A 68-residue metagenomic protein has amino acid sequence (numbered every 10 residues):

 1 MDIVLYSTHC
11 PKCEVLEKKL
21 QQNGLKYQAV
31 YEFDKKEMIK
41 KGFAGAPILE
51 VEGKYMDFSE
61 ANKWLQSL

Functional and structural regions predicted by a protein language model:
M1-N23: Local sequence-structure signature of Cys/Sec-based thiol-disulfide redox active-site neighborhoods
Y6-S7, G24-E37, G45: Thiol-based oxidoreductase modules, predominantly thioredoxin-like and allied folds used for disulfide exchange
L16, D34, E60-A61: Amphipathic alpha-helical interface surfaces
K18-Q21, A44, W64: Short, glycine/charged-enriched secondary-structure capping and boundary segments
E37-M38, M56: Short secondary-structure boundary/hinge segments and terminal tails
K41-L49: Structural micro-motif
E50-L68: Non-catalytic, surface beta->alpha helical segment in thiol-disulfide oxidoreductase systems
